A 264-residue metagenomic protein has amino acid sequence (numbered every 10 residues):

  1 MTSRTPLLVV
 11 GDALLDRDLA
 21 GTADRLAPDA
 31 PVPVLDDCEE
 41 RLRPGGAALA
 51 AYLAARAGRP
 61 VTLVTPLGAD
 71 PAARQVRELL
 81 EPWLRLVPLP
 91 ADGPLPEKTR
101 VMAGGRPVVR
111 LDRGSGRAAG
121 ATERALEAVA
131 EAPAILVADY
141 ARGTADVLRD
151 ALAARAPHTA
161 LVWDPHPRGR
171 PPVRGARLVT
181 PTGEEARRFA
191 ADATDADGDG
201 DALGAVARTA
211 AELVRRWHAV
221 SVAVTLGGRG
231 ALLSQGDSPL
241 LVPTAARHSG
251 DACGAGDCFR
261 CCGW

Functional and structural regions predicted by a protein language model:
T2, V129-A130, V173-R174: A short, aliphatic-rich alpha-helical micro-motif
P6-V10, L15-A134: Conserved N-terminal subdomain of the carbohydrate kinase-like
D12-A13, Y140, C258: Active-site metal-binding loops of divalent metal-dependent hydrolases
C38-L42, P243-G254: Short pre-catalytic strand/loop immediately N-terminal to key active-site residues, enriched for Gly-Thr
A54, G250-W264: Short, small-residue alpha-helix embedded
L111, V242-P243: Hydrophobic residues at beta-strand termini and immediately following loops that shape nucleotide-binding pockets
A134, A138-L240, H248: Conserved phosphate/ATP/ADP-binding segment of small-molecule kinases
